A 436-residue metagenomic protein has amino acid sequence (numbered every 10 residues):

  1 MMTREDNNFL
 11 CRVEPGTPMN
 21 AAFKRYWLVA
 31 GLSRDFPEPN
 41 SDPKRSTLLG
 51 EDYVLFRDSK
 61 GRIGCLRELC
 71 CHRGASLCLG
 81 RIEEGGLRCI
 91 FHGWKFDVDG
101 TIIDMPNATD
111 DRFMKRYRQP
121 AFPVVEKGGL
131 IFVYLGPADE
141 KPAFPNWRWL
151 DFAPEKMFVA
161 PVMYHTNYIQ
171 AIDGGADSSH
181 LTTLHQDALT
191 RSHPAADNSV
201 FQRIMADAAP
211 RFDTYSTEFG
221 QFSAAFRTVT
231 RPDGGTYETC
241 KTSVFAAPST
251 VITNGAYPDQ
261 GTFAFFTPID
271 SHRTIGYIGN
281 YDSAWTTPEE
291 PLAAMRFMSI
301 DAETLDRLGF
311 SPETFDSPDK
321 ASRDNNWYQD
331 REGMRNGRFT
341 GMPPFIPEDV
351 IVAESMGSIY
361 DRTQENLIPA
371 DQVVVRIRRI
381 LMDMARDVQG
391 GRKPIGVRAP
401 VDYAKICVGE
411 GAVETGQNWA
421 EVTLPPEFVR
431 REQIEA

Functional and structural regions predicted by a protein language model:
M1, C11, G31-F158, A209-R211 (+5 more regions): Rieske [2Fe-2S] iron-sulfur-binding domain
M1-K24: A boundary/linker detector
P15, P37-E38, R62, A138-A436: C-terminal catalytic domain of Rieske-type non-heme iron oxygenases
G16-T17, R81, G86, S317: Alpha-helical interaction segments
